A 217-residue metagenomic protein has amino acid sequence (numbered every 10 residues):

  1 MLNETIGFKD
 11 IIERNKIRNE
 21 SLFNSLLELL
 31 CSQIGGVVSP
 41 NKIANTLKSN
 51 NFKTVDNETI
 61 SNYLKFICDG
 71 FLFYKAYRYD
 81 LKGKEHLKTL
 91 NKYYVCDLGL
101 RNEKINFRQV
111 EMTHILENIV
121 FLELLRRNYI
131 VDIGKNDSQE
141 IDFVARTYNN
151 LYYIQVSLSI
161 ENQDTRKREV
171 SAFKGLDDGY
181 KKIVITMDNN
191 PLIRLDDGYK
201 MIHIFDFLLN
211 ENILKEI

Functional and structural regions predicted by a protein language model:
M1-L151: Accessory nucleic acid-recognition modules appended to NTPase machines
D97-G99, K135, S157, T186-D188 (+1 more regions): Residues at the C-termini of beta-strands that transition into short coil/loop
I130, K181, G198-K200: Conserved beta-strand segments of alpha/beta enzyme cores
I141, N162-T165, P191-R194: Short active-site-adjacent structural elements
L151-E161, E169: Active-site ExK catalytic segment of metal-dependent nucleases
S171-Y180: Arginine/glycine-rich "motif VI" loop of SF2 helicases in the C-terminal RecA-like domain
G179-M187: Short, hydrophobic beta-strand segments that form beta-sheet elements in well-ordered domains
N189-I217: Domain-level recognition of nuclease-like catalytic cores that cleave nucleotide substrates
